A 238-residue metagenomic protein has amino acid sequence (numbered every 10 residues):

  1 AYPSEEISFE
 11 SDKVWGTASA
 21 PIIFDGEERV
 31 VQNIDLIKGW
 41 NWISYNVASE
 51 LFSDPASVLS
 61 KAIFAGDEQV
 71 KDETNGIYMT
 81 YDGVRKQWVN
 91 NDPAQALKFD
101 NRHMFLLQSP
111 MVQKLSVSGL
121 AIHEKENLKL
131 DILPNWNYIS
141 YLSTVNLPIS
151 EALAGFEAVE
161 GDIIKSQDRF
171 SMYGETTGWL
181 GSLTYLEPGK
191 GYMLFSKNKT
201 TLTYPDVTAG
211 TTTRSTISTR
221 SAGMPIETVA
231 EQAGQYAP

Functional and structural regions predicted by a protein language model:
A1-Y2, P238: Accessible peptide chain termini
P3-E27: Extracellular fibronectin type III
E10-D12, G119, P238: Glycine-centered structural positions embedded in regular secondary structure
I23-Y236: N-terminal exported-region signature
